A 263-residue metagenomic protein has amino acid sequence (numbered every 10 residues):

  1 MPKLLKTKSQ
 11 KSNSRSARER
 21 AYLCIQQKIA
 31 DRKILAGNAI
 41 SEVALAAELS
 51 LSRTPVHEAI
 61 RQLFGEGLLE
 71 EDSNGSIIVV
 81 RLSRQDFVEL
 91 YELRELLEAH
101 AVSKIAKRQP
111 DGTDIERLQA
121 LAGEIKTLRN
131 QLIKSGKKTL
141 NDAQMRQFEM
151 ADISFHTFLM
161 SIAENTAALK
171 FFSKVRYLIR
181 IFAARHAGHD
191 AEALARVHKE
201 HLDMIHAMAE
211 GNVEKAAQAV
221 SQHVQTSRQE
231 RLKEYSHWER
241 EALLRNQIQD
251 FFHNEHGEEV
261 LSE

Functional and structural regions predicted by a protein language model:
M1-P110, L232, S236-E263: Short linear motifs at protein or domain termini
Q85, G112-R185, V197-H206, E210 (+1 more regions): Conserved amphipathic alpha-helical segments that form helical-bundle/coiled-coil interaction surfaces
A106-K107, E164, G188: Short helix-capping/hinge motifs at transmembrane helix termini and TM-loop junctions
H189-A193: Solvent-exposed loop and edge beta-strand segments that line ligand/cofactor-binding and catalytic clefts
